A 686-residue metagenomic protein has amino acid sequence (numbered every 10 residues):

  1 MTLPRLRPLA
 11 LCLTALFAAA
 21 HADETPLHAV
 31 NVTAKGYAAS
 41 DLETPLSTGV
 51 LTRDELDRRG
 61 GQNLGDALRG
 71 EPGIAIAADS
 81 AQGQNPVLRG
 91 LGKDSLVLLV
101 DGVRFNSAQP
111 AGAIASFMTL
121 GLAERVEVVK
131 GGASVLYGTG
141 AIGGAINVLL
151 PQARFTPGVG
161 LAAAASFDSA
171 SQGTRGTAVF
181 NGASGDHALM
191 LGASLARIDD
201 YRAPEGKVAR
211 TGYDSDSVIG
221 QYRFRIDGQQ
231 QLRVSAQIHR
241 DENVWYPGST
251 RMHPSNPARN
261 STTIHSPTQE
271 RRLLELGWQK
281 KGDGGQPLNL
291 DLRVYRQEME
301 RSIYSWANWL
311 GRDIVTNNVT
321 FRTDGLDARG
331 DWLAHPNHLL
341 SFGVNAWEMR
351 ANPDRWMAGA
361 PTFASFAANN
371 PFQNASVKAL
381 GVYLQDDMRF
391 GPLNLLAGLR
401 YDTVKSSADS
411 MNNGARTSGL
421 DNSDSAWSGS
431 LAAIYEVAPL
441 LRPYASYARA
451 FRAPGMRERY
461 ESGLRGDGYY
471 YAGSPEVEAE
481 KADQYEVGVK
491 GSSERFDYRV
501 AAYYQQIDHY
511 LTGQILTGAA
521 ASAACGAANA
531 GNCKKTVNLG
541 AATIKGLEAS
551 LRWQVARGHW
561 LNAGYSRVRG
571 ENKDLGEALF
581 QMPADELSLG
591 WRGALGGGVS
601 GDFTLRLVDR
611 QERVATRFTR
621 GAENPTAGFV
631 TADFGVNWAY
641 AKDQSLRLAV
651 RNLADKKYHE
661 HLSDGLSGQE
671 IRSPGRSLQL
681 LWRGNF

Functional and structural regions predicted by a protein language model:
L27-R59, N85, K93: N-terminal periplasmic "start-of-domain" segments of outer-membrane beta-barrel proteins
V103-K130: Short acidic/polar hinge/loop motifs at secondary-structure boundaries that mediate gating or recognition
S169-R197, K207-Y246, S266-K281, P287 (+1 more regions): Transmembrane beta-barrel wall of Gram-negative outer-membrane proteins
P204-E205, Y213, Q229-P287, E298-F321 (+2 more regions): Flexible loop and strand-edge segments within Gram-negative outer membrane beta-barrel domains
R240-V244, G248-N256, E300, R350-T362 (+7 more regions): Surface-exposed extracellular loop regions of Gram-negative outer-membrane beta-barrel proteins, predominantly
N317-G330, V377-G381, S474-E478, Q484 (+4 more regions): Outer membrane beta-barrel strand-and-loop segments of large Gram-negative receptors, especially TonB-dependent
P336-N337, P392-L395, V404, Y503-Q506 (+3 more regions): Gram-negative outer-membrane beta-barrel transporters
L339-A438, R442, L464, K534: Signature of Gram-negative outer-membrane beta-barrel scaffolds
